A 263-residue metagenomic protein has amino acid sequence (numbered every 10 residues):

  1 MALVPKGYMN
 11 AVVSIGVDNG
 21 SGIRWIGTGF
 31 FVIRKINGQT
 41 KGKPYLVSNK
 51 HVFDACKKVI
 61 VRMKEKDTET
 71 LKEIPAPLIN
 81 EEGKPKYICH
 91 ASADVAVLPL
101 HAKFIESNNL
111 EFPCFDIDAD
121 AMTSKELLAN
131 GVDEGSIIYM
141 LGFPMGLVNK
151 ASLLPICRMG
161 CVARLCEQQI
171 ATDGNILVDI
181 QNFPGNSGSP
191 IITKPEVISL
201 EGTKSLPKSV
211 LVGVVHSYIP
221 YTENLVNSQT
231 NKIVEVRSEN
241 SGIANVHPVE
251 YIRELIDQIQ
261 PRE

Functional and structural regions predicted by a protein language model:
A2-P5: Long protein-protein interaction modules used by eukaryotic assembly/scaffold proteins
G7-V12, V17-N19, W25-I26, K41 (+6 more regions): Serine endopeptidase catalytic core focused on the charge-relay Asp
F30-I33, P190: A short, hydrophobic, proline-anchored segment that marks a local hinge/packing element in signaling and regulatory
G38-K41, E201: Short loop/turn motifs that connect adjacent beta-strands in outer-membrane beta-barrel proteins
L46: Short, surface-exposed polybasic-aromatic patches that bind anionic ligands, especially phosphate groups
N49-H51, G142, V212-E223: Short beta->alpha transition motifs characteristic of CBS
L225-N231: Surface-exposed, gly/pro-biased binding rims or lids
V236, Q260: Terminal helix/beta-alpha structural elements that buttress the NAD(P)+-binding lobe
